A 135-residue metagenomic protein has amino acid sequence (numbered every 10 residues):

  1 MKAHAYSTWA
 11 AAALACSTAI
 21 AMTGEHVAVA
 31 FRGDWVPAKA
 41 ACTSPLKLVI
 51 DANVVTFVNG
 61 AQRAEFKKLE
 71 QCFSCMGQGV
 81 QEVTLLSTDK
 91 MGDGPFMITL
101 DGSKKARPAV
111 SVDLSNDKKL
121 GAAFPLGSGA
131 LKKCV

Functional and structural regions predicted by a protein language model:
M1-A10: Bacterial N-terminal signal peptides that target proteins for export
W9, W35-V36, E65-K68, G127-S128: Residue-level signal for mature regions of secreted extracellular proteins and peptides
A13, K39, L69-C72, L131: Mature extracytoplasmic/luminal segments of secretory-pathway proteins
C16-T18: N-terminal signal peptide c-region/cleavage motif recognized by signal peptidases
A21-D34, V49-I50, C134: N-terminal helix-cap/turn-to-beta initiation motif at the start of protein domains
V29-V36, A52-V54, Q78-L86, R107-P108: Short, hydrophobic/aromatic-rich segments at coil-to-beta transitions
A41, G79-V135: Beta-sheet ligand-binding and adhesion/scaffold domains
A41-E82: N-terminal glycine/threonine-rich, aromatic-flanked beta-hairpin/loop signature
